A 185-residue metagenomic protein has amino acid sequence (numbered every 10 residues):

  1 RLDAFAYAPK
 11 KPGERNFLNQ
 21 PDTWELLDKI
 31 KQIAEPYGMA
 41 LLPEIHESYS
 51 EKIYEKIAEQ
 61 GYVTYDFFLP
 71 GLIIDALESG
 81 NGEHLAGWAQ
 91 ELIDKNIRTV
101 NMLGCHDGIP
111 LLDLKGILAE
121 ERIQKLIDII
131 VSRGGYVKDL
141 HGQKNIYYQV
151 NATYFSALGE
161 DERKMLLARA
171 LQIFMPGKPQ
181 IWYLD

Functional and structural regions predicted by a protein language model:
R1-D185: Active-site and adjacent substrate-binding regions of carbohydrate-active enzymes
